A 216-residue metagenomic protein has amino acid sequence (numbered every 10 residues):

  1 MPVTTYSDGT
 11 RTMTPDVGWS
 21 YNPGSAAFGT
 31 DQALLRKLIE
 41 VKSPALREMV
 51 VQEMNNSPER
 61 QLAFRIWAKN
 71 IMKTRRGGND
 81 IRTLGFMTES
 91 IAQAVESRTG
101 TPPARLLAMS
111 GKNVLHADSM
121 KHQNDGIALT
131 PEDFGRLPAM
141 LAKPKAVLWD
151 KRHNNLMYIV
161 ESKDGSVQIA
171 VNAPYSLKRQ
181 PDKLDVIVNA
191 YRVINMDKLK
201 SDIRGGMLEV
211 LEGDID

Functional and structural regions predicted by a protein language model:
M1-D216: Ribonuclease/tRNase effector modules and their secretory precursors
